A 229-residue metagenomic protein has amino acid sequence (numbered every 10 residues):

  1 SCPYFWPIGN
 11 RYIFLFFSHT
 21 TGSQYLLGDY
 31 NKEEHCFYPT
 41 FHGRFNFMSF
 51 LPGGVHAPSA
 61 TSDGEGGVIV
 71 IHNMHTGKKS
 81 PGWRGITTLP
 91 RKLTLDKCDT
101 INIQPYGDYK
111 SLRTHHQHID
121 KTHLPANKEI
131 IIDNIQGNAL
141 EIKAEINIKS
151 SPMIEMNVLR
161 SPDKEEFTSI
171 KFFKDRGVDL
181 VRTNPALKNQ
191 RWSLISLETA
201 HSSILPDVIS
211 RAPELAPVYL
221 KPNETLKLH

Functional and structural regions predicted by a protein language model:
S1-W6, N10-S18, G67-T76: Hydrophobic core segments of beta-strands in well-ordered, beta-rich domains
T21, N31-F45, S49-G53, S59-H229: Beta-rich accessory regions
L26-G28: Beta-propeller blade termini and top-face loops
